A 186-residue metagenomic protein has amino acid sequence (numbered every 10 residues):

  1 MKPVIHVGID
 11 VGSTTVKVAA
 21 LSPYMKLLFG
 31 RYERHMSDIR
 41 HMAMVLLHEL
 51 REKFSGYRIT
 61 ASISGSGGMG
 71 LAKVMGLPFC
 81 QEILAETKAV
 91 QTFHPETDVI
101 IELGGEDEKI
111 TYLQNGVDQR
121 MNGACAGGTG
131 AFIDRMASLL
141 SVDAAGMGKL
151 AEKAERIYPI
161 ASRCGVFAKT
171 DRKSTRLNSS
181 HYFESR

Functional and structural regions predicted by a protein language model:
P3-H41, V45-H48, D118, G123: Short glycine-rich, Thr/Ser-proximal phosphate-binding strand/loop in the N-terminal lobe of ATP-dependent enzymes
V4-D10, T60-S62, E96-I101: Short glycine-aspartate micro-motif
V16-L21, D107-L113: Short beta-strand scaffold segments in enzyme catalytic cores
P23, Y32-H35, L50-L84, T111-R120: Short beta-strand-loop/turn "lid" adjacent to the catalytic site in phosphate-handling enzymes
N115-E152, R156, C164: Glycine-rich phosphate-binding loop plus the immediately following alpha-helix
A168-R176: Adenine-nucleotide phosphate-binding core of ATP-dependent small-molecule kinases
L177-R186: Single conserved hydrophobic/aromatic residue that forms the stacking wall/gate of nucleotide- or nucleobase-binding
